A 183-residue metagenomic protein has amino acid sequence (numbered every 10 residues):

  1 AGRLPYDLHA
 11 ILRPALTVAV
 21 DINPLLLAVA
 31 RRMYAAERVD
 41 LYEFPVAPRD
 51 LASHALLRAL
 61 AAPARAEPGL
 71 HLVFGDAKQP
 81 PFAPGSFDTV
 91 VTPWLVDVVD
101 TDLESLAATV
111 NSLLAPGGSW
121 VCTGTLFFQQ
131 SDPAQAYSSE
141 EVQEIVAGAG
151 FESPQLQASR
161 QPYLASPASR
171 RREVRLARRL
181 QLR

Functional and structural regions predicted by a protein language model:
R3-P14: Conserved SAM-binding loop of SAM-dependent methyltransferases across substrates and taxa, primarily the Class I
N23: Conserved SAM/SAH-binding beta-strand->alpha-helix loop
Y34-Q79: S-adenosyl-L-methionine
G75-V90: A short acidic, Gly/Pro-enriched loop at the edge of an enzyme's catalytic core that lines a small-molecule cofactor
D88-D102: A short SAM/SAH-binding and catalytic strip from SAM-dependent methyltransferases
L103-G118: A short glycine-rich, Lys/Arg-flanked "PGG" loop and its adjoining helix->strand segment in the class I
G117-F127: Conserved beta-strand signature within the Rossmann-like core of class I S-adenosyl-L-methionine
S139, Q143-R183: Class I S-adenosyl-L-methionine
